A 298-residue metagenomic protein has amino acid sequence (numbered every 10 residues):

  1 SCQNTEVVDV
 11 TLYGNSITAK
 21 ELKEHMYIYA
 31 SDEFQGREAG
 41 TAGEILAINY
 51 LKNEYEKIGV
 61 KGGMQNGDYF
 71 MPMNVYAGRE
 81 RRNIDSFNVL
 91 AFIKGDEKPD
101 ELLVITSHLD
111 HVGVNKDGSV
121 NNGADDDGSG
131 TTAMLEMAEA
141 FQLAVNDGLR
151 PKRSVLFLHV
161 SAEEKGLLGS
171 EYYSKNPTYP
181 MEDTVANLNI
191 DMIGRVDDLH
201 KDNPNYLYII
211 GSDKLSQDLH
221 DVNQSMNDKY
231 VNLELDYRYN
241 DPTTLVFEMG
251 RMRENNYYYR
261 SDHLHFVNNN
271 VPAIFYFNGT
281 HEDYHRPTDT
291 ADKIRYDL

Functional and structural regions predicted by a protein language model:
S1-T11: Bacterial Sec-dependent signal peptides at the C-terminal "C-region" and cleavage site
D9, F277-L298: His/Asp/Glu-rich mid-to-C-terminal helical/loop segments that flank catalytic regions of hydrolases
L12, I17, E21-E24, I28 (+9 more regions): Extracytoplasmic/secreted proteins, especially bacterial periplasmic and envelope-associated proteins
Y29, N83-G113: Acidic/His- and Gly-rich active-site-bordering loop/insert found across diverse amide/peptide-bond hydrolases
E33-G36, Y55, K61-G62, A77-E80 (+8 more regions): Solvent-exposed loop/turn segments at secondary-structure junctions within structured extracellular/periplasmic domains
R37-I93: A non-catalytic alpha/beta surface segment that caps or lines the substrate-entry region of metallo-dependent hydrolase
V89, I105-G166: Alpha-helical metal-binding/catalytic segments enriched in His/Glu/Asp
V160-V267, V271-A273: Metal-dependent peptidase/peptidase-like ectodomains
